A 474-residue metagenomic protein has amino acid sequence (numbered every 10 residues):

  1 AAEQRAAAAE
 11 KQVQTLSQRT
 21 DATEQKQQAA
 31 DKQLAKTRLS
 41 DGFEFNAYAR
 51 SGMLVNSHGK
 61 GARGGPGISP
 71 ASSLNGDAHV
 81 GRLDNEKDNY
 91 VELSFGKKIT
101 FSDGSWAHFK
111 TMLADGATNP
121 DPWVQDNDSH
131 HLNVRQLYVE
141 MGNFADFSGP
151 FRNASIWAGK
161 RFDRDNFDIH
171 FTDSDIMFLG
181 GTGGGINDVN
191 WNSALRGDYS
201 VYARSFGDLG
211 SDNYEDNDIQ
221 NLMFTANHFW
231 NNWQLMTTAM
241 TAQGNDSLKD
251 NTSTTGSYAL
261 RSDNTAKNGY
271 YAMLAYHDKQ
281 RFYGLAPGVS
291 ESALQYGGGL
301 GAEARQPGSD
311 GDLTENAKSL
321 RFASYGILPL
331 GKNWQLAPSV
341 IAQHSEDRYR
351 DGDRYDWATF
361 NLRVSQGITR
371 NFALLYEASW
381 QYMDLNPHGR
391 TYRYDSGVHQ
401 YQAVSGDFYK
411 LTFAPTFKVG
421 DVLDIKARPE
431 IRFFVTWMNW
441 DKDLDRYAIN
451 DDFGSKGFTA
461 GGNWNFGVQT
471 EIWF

Functional and structural regions predicted by a protein language model:
E3-S148, N187-W191, N361-Y376, R432-F474: Beta-barrel outer-membrane channel/assembly domains of diderm bacteria
A35-F45, H58, G96-F109, F144-A154 (+8 more regions): Short loop/turn motifs that connect adjacent beta-strands in outer-membrane beta-barrel proteins
G42-E44, D88-E92, W106-K110, V134-Q136 (+9 more regions): Extracellular structured ligand-interaction cores
S51-S57, I99, L113-N119, K160-R164 (+9 more regions): Transmembrane beta-strands of outer-membrane beta-barrel pores
S57-G59, D103-S105, N119-D121, G149 (+11 more regions): Short acidic, gly/pro-rich beta-turn/loop elements at beta-sheet edges and active-site/ligand-binding grooves
H58-L83, P122-R135, D146-S262, D452-K456: Surface-exposed coil loops of outer-membrane beta-barrel proteins
A194, N217, N227-F417, K426 (+1 more regions): Detector for outer-membrane/organellar transmembrane beta-barrel domains, recognizing the amphipathic beta-strand
D395-H399, G406-F458: Leucine-rich solenoid repeat modules
